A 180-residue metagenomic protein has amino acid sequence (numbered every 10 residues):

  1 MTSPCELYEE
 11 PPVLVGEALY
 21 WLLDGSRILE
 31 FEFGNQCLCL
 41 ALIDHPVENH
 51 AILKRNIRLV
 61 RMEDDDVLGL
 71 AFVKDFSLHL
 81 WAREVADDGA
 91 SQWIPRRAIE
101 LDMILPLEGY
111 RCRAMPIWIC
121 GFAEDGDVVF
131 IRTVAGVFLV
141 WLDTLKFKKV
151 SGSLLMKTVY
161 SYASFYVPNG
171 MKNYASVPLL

Functional and structural regions predicted by a protein language model:
M1-L180: Short, conserved recognition motifs on repeat-domain binding surfaces
